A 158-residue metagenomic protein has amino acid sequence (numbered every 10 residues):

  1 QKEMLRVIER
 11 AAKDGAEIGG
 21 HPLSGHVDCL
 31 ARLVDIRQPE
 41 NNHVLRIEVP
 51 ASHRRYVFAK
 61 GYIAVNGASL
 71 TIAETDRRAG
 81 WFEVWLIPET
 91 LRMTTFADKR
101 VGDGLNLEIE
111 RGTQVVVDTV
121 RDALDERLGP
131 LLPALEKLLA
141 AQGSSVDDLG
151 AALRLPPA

Functional and structural regions predicted by a protein language model:
Q1-A158: Structural preference for solvent-exposed beta-strand-turn elements and adjacent flexible terminal/loop segments within
